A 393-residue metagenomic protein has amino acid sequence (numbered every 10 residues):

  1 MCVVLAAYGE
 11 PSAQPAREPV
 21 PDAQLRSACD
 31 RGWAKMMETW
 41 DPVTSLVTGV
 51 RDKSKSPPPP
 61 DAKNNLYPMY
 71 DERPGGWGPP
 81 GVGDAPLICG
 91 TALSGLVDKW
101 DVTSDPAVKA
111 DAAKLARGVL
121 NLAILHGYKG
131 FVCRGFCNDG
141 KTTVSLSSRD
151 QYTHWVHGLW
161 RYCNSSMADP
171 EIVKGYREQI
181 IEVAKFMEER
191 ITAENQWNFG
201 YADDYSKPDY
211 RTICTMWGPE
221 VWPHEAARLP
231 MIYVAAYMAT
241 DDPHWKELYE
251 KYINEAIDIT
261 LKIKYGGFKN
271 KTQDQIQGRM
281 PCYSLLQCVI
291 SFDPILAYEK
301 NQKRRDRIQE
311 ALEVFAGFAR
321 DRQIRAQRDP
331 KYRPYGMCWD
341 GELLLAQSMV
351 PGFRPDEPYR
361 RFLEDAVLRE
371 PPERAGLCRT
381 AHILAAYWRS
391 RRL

Functional and structural regions predicted by a protein language model:
M1-A6: Bacterial N-terminal signal peptides
P11-T39, A168-D169, E178, C282 (+1 more regions): Terminal, non-catalytic domain-edge segments
A13-L87, A113-K114, G118-F136, E171 (+2 more regions): Low-complexity, Ser/Thr/Pro/Gly-enriched N-terminal "stalk/linker" regions
P19, A23, P79-V82, P86-C89 (+9 more regions): Alpha-solenoid helical-repeat scaffolds
L46-P80, Y128-R149, Q196-V221, G267-Y298 (+1 more regions): Carbohydrate-binding/catalytic loop surfaces
G83-W100, S148-C163, E220-Y237, Q277-Y298 (+2 more regions): Well-ordered alpha-helical segments within folded domains of soluble proteins
V102-T103, F131-L146, V156-Y176: Short coil/linker segments at helix-helix boundaries
P170-R177, I181-R328: Elongated scaffolding segments in large macromolecular assemblies, built predominantly from amphipathic alpha-helices
